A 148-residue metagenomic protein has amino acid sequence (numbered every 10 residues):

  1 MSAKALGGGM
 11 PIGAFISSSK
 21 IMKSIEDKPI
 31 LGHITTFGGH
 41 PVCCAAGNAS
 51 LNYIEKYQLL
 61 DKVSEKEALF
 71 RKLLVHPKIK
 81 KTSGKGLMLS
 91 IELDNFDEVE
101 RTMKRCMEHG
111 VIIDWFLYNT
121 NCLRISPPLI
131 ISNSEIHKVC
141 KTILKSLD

Functional and structural regions predicted by a protein language model:
M1-D148: Conserved N-terminal phosphate-binding loop of PLP-dependent enzymes in the Aspartate aminotransferase
